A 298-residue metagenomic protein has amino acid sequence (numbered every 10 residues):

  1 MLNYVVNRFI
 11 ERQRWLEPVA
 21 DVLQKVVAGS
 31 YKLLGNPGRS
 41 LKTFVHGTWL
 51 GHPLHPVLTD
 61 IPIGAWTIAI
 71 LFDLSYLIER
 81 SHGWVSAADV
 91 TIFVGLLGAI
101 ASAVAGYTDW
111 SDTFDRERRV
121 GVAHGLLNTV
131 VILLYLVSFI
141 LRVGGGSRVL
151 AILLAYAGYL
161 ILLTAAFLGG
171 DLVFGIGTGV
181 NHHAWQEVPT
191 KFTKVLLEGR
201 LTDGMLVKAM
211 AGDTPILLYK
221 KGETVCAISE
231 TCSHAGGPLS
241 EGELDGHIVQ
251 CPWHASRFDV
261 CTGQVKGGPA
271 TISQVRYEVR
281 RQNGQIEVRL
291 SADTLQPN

Functional and structural regions predicted by a protein language model:
M1-E11, D115-V122, L136, V143-P189: Secretory/periplasmic and organellar redox-cofactor proteins
V19-L41: Short, charged cytosolic
V27-Y31, V57-Y76, A87-T108, A123-L141 (+1 more regions): Hydrophobic cores of alpha-helical transmembrane segments in multi-pass integral membrane proteins
K42-L54: Cytosolic juxtamembrane amphipathic/interface segments immediately preceding and feeding into a transmembrane helix
Y107-R116: Membrane-helix interface/capping segments
D115-F139, L244, R257-V260, V265: Mid-chain, well-packed structural core segment of small domains
F174-G246, V260, S273-N298: N-terminal pre-ligand scaffold of iron-sulfur
C232, C251-H254: Short cysteine clusters
